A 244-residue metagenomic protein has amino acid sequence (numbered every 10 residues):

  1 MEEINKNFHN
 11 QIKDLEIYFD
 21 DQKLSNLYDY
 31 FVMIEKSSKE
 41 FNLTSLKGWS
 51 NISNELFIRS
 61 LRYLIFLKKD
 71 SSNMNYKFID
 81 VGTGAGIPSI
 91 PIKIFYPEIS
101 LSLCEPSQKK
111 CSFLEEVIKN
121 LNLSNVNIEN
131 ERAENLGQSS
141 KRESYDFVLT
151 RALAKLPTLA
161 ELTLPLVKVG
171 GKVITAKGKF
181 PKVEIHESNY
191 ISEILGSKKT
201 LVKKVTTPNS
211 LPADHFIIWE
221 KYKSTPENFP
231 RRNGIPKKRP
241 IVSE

Functional and structural regions predicted by a protein language model:
M1-N75, I79, K109, E115-V126: Class I SAM-dependent transferase core
I34, I92, K177, W219: Residue-level signal for inorganic ion chemistry
L61-A152, A160: Conserved SAM/SAH cofactor-binding pocket of Class I
Y96, V167-V169: Helix-to-beta-strand junctions that scaffold the AdoMet/dcAdoMet cofactor pocket in Class I SAM-dependent enzymes
K110-S112, P181, I185: Short alpha-helix immediately C-terminal to the canonical SAM-binding loop
E134, G178-K182, T207: Short "lid" loop at the C-terminus of a central beta-strand within the Rossmann-like core of SAM-dependent
G170-F180: Conserved beta-strand signature within the Rossmann-like core of class I S-adenosyl-L-methionine
H186-E244: SAM/dcSAM-binding transferase cores
